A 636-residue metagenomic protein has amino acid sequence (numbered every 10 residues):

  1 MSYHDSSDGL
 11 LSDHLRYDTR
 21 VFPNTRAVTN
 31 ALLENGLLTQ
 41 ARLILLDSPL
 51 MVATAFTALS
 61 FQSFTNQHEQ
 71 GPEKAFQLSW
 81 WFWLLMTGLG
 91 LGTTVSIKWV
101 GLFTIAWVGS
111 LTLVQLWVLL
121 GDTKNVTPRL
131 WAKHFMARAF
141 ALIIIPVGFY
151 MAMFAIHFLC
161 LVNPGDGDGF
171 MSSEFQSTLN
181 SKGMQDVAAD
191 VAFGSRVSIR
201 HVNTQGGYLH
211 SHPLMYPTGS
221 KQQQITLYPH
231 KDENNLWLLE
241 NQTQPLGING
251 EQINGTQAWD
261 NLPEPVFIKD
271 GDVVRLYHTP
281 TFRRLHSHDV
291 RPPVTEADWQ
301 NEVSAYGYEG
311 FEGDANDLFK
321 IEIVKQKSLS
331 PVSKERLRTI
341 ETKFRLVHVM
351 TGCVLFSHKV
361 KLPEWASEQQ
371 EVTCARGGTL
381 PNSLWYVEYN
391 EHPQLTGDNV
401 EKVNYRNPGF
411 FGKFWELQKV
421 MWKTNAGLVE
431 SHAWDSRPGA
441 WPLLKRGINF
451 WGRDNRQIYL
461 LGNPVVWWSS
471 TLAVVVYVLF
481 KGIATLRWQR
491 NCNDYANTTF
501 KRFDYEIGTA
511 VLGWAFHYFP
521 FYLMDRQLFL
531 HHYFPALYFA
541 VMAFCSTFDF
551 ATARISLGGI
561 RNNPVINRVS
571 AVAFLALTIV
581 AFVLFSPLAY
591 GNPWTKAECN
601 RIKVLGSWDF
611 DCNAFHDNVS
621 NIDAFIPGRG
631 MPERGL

Functional and structural regions predicted by a protein language model:
M1-N35, M51, G71-F82: Transmembrane-helix signature of polytopic, membrane-embedded enzymes that assemble or transfer cell-envelope glycans
H14, A41, A75-L78, F82-K98: Membrane-interface alpha helices of multi-pass inner-membrane proteins
F22-N24, N66-H68, L78, W83 (+12 more regions): Transmembrane helical bundles and short interhelical boundary loops of multi-pass, membrane-embedded
T39-L50, I97-V100: Short acidic/glycine- and proline-prone juxtamembrane loop motifs at membrane-interface regions of multi-pass membrane
P49-F76, G90, T104, Q115 (+1 more regions): Specific aromatic-rich, kink-prone transmembrane helix
I105-Q115, P535-Y538: Hydrophobic transmembrane alpha-helices of multi-pass, membrane-embedded glycosylation machinery
F158-E416: Lectin-like carbohydrate-binding module/patch detector with strong preference for beta-trefoil
A433-S436, I448-E506: Membrane-interface anchor segments at the N-terminal boundary of transmembrane helices in multi-pass membrane enzymes
